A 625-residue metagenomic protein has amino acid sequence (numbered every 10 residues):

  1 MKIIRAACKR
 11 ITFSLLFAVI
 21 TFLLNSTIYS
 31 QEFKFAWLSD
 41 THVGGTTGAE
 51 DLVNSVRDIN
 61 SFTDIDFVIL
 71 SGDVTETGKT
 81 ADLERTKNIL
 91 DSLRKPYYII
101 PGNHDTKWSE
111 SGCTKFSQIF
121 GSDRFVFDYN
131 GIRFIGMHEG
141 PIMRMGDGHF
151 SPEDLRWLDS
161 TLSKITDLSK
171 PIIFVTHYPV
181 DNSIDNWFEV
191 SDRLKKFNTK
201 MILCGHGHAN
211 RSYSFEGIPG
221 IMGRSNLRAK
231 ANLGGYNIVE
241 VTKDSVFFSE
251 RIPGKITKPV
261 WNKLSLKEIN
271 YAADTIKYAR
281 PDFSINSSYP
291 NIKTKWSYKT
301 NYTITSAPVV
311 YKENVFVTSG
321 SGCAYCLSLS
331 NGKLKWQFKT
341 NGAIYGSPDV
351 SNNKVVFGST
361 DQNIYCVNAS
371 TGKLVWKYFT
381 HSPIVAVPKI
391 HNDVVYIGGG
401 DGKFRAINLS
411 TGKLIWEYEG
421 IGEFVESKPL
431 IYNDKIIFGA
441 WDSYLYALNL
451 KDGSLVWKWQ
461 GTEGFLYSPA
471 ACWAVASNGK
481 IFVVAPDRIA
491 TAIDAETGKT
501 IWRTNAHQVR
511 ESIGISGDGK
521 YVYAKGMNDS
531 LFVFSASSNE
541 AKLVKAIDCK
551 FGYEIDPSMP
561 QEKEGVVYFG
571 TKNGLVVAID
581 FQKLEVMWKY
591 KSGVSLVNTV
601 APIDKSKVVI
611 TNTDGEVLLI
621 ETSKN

Functional and structural regions predicted by a protein language model:
I4, F22, S26-R85: N-terminal active-site segment of His-dependent metallophosphoesterases
N54, I218-A279: Binuclear metal-dependent phosphoesterase catalytic core
T80-L168, E189-M201, R211-G223, A229-T242: Extended active-site neighborhood of metal-dependent phosphoesterases/phosphodiesterases
Y289-V309, W336-S351, L374-H391, G400 (+6 more regions): Extracytoplasmic beta-rich repeat domains
S328-G332, N368-G372, N408-G412, N449-G453 (+4 more regions): Short loop/turn segments that connect beta-strands within beta-propeller blades
S592-N625: Blade-level signature of beta-propeller repeat domains, shared across WD40, Kelch, NHL, RCC1 and BNR/Asp-box propellers
